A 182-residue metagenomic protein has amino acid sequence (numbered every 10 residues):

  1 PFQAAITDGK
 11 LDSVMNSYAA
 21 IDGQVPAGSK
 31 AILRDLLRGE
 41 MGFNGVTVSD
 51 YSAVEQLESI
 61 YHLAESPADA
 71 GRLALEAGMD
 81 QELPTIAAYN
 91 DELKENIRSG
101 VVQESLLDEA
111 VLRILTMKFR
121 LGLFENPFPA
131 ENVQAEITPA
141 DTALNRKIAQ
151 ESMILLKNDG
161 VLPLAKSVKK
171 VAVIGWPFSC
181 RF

Functional and structural regions predicted by a protein language model:
P1-F182: Glycoside hydrolase catalytic-domain context in secreted enzymes
